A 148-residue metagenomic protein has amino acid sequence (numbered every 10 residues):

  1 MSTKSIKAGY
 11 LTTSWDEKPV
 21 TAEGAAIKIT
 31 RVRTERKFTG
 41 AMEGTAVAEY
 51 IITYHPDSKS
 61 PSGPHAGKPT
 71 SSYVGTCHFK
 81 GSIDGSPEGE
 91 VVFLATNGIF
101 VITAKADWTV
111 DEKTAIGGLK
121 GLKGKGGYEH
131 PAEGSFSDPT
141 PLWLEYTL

Functional and structural regions predicted by a protein language model:
M1-L148: Beta-strand-enriched cores of mature, soluble protein domains
